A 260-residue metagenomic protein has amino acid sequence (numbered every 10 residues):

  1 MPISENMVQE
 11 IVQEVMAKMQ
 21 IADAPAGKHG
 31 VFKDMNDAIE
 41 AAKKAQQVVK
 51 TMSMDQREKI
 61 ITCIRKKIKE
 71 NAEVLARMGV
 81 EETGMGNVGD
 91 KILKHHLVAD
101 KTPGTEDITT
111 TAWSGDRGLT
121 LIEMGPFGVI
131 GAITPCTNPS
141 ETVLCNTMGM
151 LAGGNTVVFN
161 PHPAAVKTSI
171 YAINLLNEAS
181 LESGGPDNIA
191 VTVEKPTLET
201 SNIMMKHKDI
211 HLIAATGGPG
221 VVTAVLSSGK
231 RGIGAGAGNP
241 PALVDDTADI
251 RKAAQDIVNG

Functional and structural regions predicted by a protein language model:
I3-L121, G149: N-terminal Rossmann-like NAD(P)+-binding subdomain of aldehyde/semialdehyde dehydrogenases
T110-I122, A190-I210: A structured beta-alpha segment of the ubiquitous adenosine-cofactor-binding alpha/beta core
A112-V157, H162-N174: Substrate-binding/gating loop at the entrance of the active-site cleft, primarily in PLP-dependent aminotransferase-like
N138-N146, M150-L151, S169, A215 (+3 more regions): Short glycine/serine/threonine-rich phosphate/pyrophosphate-binding segments that cradle anionic phosphate groups
G153, K208-D209, S228-G229: Short, structured coil segments at secondary-structure junctions
E178-T192: A glycine-rich helix N-cap at a beta->alpha junction
T223-G260: ALDH superfamily catalytic-core signature
